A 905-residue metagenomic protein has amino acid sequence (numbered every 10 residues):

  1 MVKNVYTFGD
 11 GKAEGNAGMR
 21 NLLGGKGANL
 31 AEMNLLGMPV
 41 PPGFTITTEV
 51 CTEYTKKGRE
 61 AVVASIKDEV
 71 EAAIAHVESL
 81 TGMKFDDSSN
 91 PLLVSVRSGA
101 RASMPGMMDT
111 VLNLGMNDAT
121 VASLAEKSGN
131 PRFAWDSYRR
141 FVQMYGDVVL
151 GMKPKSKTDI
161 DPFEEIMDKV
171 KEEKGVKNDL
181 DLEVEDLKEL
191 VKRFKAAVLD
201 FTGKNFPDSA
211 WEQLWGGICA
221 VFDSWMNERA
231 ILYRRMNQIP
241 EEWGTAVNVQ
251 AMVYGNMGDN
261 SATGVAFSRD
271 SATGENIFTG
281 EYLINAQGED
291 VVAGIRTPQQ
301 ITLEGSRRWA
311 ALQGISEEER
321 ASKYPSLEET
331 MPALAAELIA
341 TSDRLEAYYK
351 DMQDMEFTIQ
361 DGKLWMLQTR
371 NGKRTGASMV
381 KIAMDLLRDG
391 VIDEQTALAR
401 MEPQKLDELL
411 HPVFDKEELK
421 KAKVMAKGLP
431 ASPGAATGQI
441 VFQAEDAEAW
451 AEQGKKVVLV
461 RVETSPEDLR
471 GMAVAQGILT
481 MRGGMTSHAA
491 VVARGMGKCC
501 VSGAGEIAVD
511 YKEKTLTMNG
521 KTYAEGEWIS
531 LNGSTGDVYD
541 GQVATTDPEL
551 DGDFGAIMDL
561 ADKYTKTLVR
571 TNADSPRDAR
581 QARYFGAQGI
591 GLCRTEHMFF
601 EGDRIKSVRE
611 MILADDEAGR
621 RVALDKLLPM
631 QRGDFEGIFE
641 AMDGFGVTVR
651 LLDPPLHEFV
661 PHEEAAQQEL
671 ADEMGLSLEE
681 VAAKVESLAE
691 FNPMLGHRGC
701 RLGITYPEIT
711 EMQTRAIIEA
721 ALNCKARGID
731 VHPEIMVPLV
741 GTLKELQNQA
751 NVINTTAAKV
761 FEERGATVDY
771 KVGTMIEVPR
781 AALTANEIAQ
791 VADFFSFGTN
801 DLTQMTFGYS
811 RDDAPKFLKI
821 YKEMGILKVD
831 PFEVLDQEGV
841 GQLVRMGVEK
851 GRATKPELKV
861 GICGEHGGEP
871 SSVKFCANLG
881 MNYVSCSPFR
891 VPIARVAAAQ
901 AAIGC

Functional and structural regions predicted by a protein language model:
M1-A422, P430, A449, K455-V458 (+12 more regions): Nucleotide/phosphate-binding sheet-loop regions of phosphoryl- and nucleotidyl-transfer enzymes
F44, M481-G483, S502-G505, C593 (+2 more regions): Short beta->alpha connector loops at strand-helix junctions that form conserved, small/polar/Pro-enriched
A75-D87, L516-N519, A726, A758-T767: Short mixed-charge
R97-S98, L550-G552, L560-C905: Conserved alpha/beta-domain cores
N248, V441, V458-V460, L479 (+3 more regions): Structural motif
K363-W365, V458, V462-A473, G477 (+8 more regions): Glycine-rich phosphate/ribose-binding loops and adjacent secondary-structure elements that form binding surfaces
V391-E394, A399-E402, L419, V543-L568 (+1 more regions): Intein/HINT protein-splicing elements and their conserved insertion hotspots or analogous self-processing inserts
K427-E467, M518-A556: Extended, non-globular alpha-helical segments
